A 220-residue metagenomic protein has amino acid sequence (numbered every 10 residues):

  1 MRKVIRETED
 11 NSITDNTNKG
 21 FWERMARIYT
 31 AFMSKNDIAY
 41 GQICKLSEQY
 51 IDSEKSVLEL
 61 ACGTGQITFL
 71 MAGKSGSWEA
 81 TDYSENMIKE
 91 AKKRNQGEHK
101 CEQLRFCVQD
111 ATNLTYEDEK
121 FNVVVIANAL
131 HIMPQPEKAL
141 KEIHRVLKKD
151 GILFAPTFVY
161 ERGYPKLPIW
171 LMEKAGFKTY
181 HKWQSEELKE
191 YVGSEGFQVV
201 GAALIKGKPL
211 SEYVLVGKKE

Functional and structural regions predicted by a protein language model:
R2-S53, Q66, E90, R94-E98 (+3 more regions): Conserved class I S-adenosyl-L-methionine
L58-N113: Class I SAM-dependent methyltransferase SAM/SAH-binding core
V125: A conserved beta-strand element that flanks and buttresses the S-adenosyl-L-methionine
N128-A129: Short catalytic micro-motifs in class I SAM-dependent methyltransferases
E137-K149: A short glycine-rich, Lys/Arg-flanked "PGG" loop and its adjoining helix->strand segment in the class I
F154-G176: Conserved class I S-adenosyl-L-methionine
Y180-E195: Short alpha-helix
E195-G196, G201-E220: Core SAM-dependent methyltransferase catalytic element
